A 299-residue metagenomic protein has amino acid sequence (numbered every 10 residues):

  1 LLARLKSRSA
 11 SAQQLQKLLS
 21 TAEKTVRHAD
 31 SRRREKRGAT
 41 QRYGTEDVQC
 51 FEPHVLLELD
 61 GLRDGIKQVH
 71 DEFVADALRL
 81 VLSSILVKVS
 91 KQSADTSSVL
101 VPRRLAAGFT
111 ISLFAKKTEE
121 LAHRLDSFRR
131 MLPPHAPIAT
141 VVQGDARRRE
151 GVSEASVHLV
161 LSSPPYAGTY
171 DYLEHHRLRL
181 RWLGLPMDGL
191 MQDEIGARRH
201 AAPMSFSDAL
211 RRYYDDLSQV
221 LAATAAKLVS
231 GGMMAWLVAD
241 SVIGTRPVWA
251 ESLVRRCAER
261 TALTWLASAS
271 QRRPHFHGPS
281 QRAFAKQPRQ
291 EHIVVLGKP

Functional and structural regions predicted by a protein language model:
L2-G65, G184-A201: Conserved phosphoryl-transfer catalytic core
L18-A22, L183-M187, R246-S270: Conserved Class I S-adenosyl-L-methionine
L56-S162, A167-L173: SAM-dependent nucleic-acid methyltransferase catalytic core
G65, A197-T264: Conserved Class I SAM-dependent methyltransferase catalytic core
R124-A139, V220-G232, T261-A262, K298: A structural motif corresponding to the C-terminal end of an alpha-helix and its immediate exit/capping segment
E150, V157-L159, P165-A223, L228: SAM-dependent methyltransferase catalytic-core segment centered on the flexible catalytic loop and adjoining short
R255, L263-P299: Class I S-adenosyl-L-methionine
